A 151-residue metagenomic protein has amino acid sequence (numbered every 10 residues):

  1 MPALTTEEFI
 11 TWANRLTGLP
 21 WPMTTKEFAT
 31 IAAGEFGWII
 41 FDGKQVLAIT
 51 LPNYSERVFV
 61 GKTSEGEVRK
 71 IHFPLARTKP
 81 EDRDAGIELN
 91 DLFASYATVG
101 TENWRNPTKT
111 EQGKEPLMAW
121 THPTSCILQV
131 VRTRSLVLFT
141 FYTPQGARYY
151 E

Functional and structural regions predicted by a protein language model:
M1-K114, T121-I127, V131-E151: Short helix/turn-capping signatures at newly exposed starts of structured segments
